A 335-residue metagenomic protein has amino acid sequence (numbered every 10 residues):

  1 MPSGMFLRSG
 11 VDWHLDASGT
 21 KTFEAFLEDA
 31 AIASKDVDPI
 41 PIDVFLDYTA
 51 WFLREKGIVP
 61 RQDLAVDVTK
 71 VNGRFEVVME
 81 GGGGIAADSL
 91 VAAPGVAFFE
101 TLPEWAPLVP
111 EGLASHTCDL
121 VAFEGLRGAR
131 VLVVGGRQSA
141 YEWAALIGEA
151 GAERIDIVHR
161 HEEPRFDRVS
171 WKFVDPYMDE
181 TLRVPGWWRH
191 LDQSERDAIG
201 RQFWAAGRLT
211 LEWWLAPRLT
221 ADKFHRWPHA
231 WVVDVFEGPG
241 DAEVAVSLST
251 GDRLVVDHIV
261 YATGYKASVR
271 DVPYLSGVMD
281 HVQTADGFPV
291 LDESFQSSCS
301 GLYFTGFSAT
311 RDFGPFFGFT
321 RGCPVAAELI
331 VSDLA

Functional and structural regions predicted by a protein language model:
P2-A31, K172, Y177-D192: Flavin (FAD/FMN) cofactor-binding and adjacent substrate-gating region of FAD-dependent oxidoreductase domains
S34-A150, R154-A335: Flavin (primarily FAD) cofactor-binding/catalytic cores of flavoenzymes
